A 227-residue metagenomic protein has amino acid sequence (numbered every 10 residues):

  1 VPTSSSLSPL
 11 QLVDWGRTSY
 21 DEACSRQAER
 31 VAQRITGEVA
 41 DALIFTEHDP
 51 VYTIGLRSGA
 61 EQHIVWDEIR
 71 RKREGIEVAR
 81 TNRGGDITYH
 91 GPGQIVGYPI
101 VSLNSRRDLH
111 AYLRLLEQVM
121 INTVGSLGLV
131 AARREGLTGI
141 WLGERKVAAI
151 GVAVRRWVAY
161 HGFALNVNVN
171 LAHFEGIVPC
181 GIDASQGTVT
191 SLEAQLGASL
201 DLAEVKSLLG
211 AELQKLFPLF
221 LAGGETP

Functional and structural regions predicted by a protein language model:
V1, R73-E74, I140, N168 (+1 more regions): RNase H-like, Mg2+-dependent phosphodiesterase core, and more generally RNA phosphate-backbone-engaging helix-loop
V1-L142, K146-V147, S199-A203: N-terminal lobe of the biotin/lipoate ligase/transferase fold
S58, V154, G181: A short beta-strand motif that forms part of the nucleic acid-binding face of small beta-barrel RNA-binding folds
Q62-R70, I150-V167, L171, I177: Short, conserved beta-strand/beta-arch hydrophobic-aromatic motifs that form part of recognition grooves or interface
G97-P99, T138, I150-V152, F163-V167 (+1 more regions): A structural signal for short, well-ordered beta-strand segments
A172-P227: C-terminal accessory segment of soluble enzyme catalytic cores
